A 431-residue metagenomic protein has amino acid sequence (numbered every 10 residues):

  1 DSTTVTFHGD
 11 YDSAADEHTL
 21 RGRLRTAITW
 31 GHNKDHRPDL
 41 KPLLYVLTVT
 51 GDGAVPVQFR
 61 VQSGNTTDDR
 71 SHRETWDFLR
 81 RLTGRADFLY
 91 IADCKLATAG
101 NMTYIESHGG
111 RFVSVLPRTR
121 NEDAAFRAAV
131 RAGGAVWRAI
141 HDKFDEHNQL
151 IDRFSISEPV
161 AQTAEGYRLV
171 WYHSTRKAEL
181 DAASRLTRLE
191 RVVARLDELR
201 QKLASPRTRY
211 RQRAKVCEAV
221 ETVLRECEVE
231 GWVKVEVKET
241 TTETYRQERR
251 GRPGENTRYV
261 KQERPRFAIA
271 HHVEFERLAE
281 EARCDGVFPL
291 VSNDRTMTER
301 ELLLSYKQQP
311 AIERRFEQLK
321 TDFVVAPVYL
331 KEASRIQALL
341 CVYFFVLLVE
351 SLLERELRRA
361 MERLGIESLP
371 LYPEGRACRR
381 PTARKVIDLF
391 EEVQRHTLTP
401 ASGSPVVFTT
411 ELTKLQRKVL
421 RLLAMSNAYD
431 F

Functional and structural regions predicted by a protein language model:
S2-F431: Anion-binding and metal-coordination hotspots
